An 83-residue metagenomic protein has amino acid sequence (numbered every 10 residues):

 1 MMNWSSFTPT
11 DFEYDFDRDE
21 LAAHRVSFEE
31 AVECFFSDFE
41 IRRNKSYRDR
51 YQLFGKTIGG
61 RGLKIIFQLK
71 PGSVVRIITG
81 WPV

Functional and structural regions predicted by a protein language model:
M1-V83: Ribonuclease/tRNase effector modules and their secretory precursors
